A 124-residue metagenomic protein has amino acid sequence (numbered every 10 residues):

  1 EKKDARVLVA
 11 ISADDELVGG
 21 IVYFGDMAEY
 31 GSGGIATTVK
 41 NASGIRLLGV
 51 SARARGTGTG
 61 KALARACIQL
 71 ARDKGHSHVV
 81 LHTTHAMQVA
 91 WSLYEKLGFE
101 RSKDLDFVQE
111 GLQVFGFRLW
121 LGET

Functional and structural regions predicted by a protein language model:
E1-L47, S51, A64-A66, L70 (+2 more regions): Acetyl-CoA-dependent GNAT
L8, S77-V80, T84-T124: C-terminal "cap" of GNAT-fold acetyltransferases
M27, A52-A54, W91, K103: Activation segment
G44-R46, R55-K61, T83, V114-L119: Low-complexity, flexible helical/coil segments
V50, G56-Q69, S92-K96: Conserved acetyl-CoA-binding loop-helix of GNAT-fold acetyltransferases
T57, D73-S77: Short coil/turn segments at alpha/beta junctions that flank glycine-rich nucleotide-binding fingerprints
